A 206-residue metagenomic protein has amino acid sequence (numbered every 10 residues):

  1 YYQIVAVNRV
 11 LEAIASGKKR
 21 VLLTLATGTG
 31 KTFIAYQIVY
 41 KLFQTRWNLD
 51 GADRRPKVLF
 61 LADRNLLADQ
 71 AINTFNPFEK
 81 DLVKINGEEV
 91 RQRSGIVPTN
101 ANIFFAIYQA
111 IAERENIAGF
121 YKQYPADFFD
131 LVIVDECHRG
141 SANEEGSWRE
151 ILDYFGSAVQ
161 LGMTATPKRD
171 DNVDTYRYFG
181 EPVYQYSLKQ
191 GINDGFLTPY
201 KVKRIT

Functional and structural regions predicted by a protein language model:
Y1-T206: RecA-like P-loop NTPase motor core of helicase/translocase proteins
